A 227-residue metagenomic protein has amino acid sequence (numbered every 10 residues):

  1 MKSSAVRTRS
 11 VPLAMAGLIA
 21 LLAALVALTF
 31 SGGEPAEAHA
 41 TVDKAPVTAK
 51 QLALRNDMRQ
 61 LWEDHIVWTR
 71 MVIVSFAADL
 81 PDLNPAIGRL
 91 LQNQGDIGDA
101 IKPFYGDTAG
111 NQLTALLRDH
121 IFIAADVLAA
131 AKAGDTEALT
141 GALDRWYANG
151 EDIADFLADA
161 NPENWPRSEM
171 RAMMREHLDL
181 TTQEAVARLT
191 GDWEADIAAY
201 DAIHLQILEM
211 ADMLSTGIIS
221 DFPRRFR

Functional and structural regions predicted by a protein language model:
M1-T8: N-terminal secretory signal peptides that target proteins for export/translocation
R9-L25: Sec-dependent N-terminal signal peptides
A27-V42: C-terminal region of N-terminal signal peptides and the immediate post-cleavage residues of exported proteins
E37, T41, A195-R227: A cross-kingdom marker for long, charged
T41-G88: Immediate post-signal-peptide N-terminus of mature secreted/exported proteins
V67, A100, P162, L189-A202 (+1 more regions): Extended alpha-helical scaffold/tether regions of large eukaryotic proteins that assemble membrane-trafficking
T69, S75-Q112, L116-L157, I203-I207 (+1 more regions): Alpha-helical segments in soluble extracytoplasmic regions
Q112-K132, N164-D192: Long, amphipathic, charge-rich alpha-helical segments that form helical bundles/coiled-coils
